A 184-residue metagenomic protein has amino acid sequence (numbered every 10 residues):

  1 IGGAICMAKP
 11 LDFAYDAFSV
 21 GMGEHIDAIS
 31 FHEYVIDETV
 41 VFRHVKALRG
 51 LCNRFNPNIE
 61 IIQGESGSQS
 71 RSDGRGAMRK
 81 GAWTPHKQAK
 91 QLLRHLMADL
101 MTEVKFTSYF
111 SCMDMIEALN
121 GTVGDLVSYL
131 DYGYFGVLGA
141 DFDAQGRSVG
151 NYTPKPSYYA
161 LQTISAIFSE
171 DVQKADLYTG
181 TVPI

Functional and structural regions predicted by a protein language model:
I1-T107, E117-L119: Noncatalytic carbohydrate-binding groove/subsite architecture in carbohydrate-active enzymes
L96-I184: Aromatic- and carboxylate-lined catalytic core of secreted/periplasmic carbohydrate-active enzymes
